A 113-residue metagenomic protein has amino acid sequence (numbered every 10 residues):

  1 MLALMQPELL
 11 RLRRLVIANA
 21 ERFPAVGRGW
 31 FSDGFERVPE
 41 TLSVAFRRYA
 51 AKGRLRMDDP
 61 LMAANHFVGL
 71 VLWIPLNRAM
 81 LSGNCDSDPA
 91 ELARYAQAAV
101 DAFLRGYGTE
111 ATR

Functional and structural regions predicted by a protein language model:
L2-R11, L15-I17, A25-A51, R94: Amphipathic alpha-helical packing segments from all-alpha helical-bundle domains
L9-R13, A64, V100: A general structural signal for well-ordered alpha-helical segments in protein cores
L12-R14, M57, R78, S82-G83: Generic structural "secondary-structure junction" signal
A20, P24-R28, L81-D86: A short, mixed-charge helix-start or loop-turn motif at secondary-structure junctions
A20-P24, P39, V71-L76: Short alpha-helix boundary/capping elements
V44-K52, N65-H66, L70-R113: C-terminal peripheral helix-coil segments that are non-catalytic and often amphipathic
R56, P60-A64: Membrane-interface starts of transmembrane alpha-helices
